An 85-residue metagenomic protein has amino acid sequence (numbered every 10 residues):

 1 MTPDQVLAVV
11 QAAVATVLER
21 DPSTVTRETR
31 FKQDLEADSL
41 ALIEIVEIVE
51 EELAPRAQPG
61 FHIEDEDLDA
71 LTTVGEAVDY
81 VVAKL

Functional and structural regions predicted by a protein language model:
M1-A37, A41-E44, E51, P55-L85: Phosphopantetheine-dependent thiolation modules in NRPS/PKS and related acyl-activating systems
